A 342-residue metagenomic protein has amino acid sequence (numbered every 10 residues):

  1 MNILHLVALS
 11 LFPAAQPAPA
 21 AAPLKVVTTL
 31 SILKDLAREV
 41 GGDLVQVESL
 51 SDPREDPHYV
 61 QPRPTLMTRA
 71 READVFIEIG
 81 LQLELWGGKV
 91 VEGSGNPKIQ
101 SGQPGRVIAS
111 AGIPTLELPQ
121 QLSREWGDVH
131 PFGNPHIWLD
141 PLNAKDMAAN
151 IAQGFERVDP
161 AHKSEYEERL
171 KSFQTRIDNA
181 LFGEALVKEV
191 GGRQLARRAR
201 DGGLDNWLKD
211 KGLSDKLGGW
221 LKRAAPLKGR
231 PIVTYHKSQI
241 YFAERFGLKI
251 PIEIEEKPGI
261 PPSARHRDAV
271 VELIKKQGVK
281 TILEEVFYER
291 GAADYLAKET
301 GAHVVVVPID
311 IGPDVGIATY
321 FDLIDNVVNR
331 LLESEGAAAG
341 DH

Functional and structural regions predicted by a protein language model:
N2-A14: Bacterial N-terminal signal peptides
A15-P19: Signal peptide processing junction and immediate N-terminal pro/mature segment of secreted/exported proteins
A20-H342: Extracytoplasmic metal-acquisition and chelation regions
